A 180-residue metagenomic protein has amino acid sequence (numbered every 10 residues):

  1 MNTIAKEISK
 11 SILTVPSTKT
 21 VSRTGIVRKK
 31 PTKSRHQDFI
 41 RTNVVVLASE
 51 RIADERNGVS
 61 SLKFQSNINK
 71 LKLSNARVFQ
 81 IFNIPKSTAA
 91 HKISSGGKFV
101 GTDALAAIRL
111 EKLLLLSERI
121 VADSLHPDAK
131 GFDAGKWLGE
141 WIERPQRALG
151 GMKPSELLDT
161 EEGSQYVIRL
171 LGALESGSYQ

Functional and structural regions predicted by a protein language model:
M1-Q180: Non-transmembrane "mature" sequence context
